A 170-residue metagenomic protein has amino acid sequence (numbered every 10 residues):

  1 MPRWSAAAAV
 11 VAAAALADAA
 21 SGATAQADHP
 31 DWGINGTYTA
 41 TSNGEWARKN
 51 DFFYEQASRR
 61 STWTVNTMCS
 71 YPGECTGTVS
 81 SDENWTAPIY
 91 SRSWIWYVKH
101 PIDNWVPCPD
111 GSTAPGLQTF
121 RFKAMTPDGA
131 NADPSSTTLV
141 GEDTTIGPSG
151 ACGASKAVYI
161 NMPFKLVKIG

Functional and structural regions predicted by a protein language model:
M1-A27: Secretory targeting and sorting signals
H29-F53, V79, L139-D143, L166-K168: Tryptophan-anchored aromatic micro-motifs
I34, S61, I160-M162: Residues that flank catalytic or metal-binding motifs in active/ligand-binding sites
E45-Y54, V106-T113, G147-A157: Flexible, membrane-facing loop/turn or short amphipathic-helix motifs that contact lipid bilayers or gate lipid-binding
Q56-T126: Predominantly extracellular/secreted and cell-surface proteins with exposed, flexible low-complexity segments
G116-G150: Internal, hydrophobic beta-strand segments that form the core of beta-sheet-rich folds
V140-G170: Edge beta-strand at a domain terminus
